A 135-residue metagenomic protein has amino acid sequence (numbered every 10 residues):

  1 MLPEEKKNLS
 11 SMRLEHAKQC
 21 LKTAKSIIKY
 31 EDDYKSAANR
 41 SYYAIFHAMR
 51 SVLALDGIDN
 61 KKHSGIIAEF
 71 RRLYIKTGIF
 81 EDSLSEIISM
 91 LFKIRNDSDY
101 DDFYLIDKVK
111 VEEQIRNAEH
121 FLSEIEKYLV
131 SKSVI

Functional and structural regions predicted by a protein language model:
M1-I135: Terminal alpha-helical segments
